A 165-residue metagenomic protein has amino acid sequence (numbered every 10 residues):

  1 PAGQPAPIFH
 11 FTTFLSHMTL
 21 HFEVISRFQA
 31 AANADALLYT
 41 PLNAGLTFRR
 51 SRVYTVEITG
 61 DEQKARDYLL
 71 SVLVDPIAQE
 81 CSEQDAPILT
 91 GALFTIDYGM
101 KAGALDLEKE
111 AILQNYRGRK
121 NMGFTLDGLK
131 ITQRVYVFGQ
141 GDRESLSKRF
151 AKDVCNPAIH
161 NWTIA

Functional and structural regions predicted by a protein language model:
P7, F14-A165: Core nucleic-acid recognition elements
